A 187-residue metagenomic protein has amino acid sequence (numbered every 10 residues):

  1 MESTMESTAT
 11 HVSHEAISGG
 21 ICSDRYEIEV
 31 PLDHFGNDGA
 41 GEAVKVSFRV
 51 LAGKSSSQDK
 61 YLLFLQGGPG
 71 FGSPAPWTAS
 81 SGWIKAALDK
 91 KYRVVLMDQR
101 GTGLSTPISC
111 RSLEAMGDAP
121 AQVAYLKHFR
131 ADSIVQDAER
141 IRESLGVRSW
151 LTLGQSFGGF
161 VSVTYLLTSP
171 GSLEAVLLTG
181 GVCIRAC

Functional and structural regions predicted by a protein language model:
M5-C187: Gly/Pro-rich cap/lid or specificity-loop segments adjacent to the active site
